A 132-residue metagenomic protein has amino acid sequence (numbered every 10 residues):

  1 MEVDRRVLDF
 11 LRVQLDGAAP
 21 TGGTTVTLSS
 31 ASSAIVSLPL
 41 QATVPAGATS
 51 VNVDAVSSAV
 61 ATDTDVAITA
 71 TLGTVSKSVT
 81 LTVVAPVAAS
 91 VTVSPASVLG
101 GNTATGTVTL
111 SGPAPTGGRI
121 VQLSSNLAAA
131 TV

Functional and structural regions predicted by a protein language model:
M1-V132: Short boundary segments that mark the start of a structured unit
